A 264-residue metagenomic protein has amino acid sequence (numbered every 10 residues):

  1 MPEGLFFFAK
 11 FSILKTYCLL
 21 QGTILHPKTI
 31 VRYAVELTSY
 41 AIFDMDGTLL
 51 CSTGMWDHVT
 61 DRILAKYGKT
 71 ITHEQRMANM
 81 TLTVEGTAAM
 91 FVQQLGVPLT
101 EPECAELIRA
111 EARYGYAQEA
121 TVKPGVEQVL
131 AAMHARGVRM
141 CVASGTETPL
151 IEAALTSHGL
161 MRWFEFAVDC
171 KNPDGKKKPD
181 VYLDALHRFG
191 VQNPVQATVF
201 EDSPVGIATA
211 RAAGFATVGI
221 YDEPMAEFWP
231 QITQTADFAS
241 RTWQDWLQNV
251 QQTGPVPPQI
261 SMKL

Functional and structural regions predicted by a protein language model:
M1-F7, Y17, G22: Positively charged N-terminal leader segments that act as targeting/secretion signals
G4, Y17, P27-S39, A131 (+2 more regions): Asp-based, Mg2+/Mn2+-dependent phosphohydrolase catalytic module
H26, Y33-Q128, H134-R136, P149-E152: N-terminal helical cap/lid subdomain that shapes the substrate entry/recognition surface in HAD-like hydrolases
L49, M140, V199: Conserved SAM-binding loop
T70, R139, A216: Residue-level detector of anion-binding/catalytic polar loops
